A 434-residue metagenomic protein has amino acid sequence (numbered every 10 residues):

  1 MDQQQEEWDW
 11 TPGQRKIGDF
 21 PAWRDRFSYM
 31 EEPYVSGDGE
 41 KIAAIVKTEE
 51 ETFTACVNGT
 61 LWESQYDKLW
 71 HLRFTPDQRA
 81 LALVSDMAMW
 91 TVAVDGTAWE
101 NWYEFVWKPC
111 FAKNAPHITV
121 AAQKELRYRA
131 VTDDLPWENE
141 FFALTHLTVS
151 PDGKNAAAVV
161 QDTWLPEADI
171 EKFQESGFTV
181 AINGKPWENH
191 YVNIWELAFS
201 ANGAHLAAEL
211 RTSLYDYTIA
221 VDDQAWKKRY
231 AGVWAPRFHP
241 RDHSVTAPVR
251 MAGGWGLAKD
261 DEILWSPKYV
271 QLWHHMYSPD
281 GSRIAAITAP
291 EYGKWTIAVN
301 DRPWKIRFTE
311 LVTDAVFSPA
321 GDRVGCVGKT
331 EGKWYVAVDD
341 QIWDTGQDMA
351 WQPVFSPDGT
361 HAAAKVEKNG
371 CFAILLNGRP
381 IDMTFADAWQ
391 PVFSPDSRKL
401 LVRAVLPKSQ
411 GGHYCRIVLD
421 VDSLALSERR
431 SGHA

Functional and structural regions predicted by a protein language model:
M1-A434: Non-catalytic tandem-repeat scaffold regions and their flanking low-complexity/translocation tails
